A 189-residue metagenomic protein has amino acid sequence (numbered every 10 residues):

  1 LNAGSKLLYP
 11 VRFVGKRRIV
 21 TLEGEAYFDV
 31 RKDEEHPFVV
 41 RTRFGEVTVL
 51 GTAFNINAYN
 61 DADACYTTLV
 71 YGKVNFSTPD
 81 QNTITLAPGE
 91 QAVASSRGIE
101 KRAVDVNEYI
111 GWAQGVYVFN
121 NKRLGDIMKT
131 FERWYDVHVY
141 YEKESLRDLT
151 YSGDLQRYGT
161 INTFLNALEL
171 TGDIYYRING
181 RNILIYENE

Functional and structural regions predicted by a protein language model:
N2-E189: A residue-level detector for the "anchor" residue at the start of short, highly conserved motifs
